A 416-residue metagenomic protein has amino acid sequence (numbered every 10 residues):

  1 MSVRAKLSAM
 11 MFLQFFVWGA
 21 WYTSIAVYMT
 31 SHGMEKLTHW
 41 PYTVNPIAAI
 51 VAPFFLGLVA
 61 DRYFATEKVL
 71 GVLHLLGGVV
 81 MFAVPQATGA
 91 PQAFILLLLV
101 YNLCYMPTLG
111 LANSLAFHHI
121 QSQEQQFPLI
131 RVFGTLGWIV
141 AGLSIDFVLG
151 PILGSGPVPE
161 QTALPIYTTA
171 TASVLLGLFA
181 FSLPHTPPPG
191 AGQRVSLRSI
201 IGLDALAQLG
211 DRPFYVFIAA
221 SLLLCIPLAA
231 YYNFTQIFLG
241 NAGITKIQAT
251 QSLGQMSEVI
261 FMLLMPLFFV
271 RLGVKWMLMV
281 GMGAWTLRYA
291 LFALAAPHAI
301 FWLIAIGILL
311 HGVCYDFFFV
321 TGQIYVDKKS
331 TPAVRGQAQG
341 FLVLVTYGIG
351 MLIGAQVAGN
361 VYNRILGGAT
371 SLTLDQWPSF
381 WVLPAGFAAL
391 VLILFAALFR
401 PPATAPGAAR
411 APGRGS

Functional and structural regions predicted by a protein language model:
M1, L183-A219: Juxtamembrane intracellular "pre-TM" segments in multi-pass secondary transporters
M1-A49, P213-Q251, F319: Helix-loop boundary and gating motifs at the non-cytosolic
F12, V80-M81, A90-L111, L115 (+2 more regions): Hydrophobic core of transmembrane alpha-helices in multi-pass small-molecule transporters, especially MFS/SLC-type
V51-A65, L149-L153, I260-V274, Y362-N363: Helix-to-loop junctions at the C-terminal end of transmembrane segments in multipass secondary transporters
L75-G89, A284-P297: C-terminal ends and interior cores of transmembrane alpha-helices in multi-pass membrane transporters/permeases
V84-Q86, A172-P184, W377-S416: Multi-pass alpha-helical transporter architecture, strongest for 12-TM Major Facilitator/SLC carriers used
F147-T171, N360-A388: A membrane-interface helix-boundary motif in multi-pass transporters
W276-G322: C-terminal transmembrane helical hairpin of 12-TM major facilitator-type secondary transporters
